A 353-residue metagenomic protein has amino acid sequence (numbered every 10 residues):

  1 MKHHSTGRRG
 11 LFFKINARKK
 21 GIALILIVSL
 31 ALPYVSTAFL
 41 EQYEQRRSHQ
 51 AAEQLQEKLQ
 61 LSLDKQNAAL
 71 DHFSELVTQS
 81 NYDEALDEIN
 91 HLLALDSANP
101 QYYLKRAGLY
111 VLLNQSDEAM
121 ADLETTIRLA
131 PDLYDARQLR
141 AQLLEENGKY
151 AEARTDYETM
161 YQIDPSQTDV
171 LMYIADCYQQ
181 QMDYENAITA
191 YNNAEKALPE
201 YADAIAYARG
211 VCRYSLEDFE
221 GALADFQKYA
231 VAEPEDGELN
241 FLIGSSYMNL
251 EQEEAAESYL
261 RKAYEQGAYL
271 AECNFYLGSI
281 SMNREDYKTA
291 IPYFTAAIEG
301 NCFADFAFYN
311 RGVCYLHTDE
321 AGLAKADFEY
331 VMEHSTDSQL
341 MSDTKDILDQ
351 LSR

Functional and structural regions predicted by a protein language model:
Q66, P100-Q101, Y134-D135, T168-D169 (+5 more regions): Helix-start (N-cap) detector for alpha-helical repeat units in TPR-like alpha-solenoids, especially tetratricopeptide
T78, L112-L113, E146-N147, Q180-Q181 (+5 more regions): Register position in tetratricopeptide repeats
H91-L92, T125-T126, T159-M160, N193-E195 (+4 more regions): Canonical positions in the second alpha-helix
L95, L129, I163, A197-L198 (+4 more regions): Structural marker of alpha-solenoid helical repeat scaffolds
K105, L139, Y173, Y207-A208 (+4 more regions): Canonical tetratricopeptide repeat
